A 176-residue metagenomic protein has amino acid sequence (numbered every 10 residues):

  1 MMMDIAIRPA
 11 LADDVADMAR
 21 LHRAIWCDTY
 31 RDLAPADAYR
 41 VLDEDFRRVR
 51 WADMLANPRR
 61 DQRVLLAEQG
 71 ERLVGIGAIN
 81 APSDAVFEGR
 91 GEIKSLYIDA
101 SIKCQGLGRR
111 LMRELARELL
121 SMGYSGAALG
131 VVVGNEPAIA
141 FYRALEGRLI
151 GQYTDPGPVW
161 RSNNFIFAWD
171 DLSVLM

Functional and structural regions predicted by a protein language model:
M1-M2: Short, Lys/Arg-enriched N-terminal segments with co-localized hydrophobic residues within the first ~10-30 amino acids
I5, P9-D13, A19-S101, M112-E114 (+4 more regions): Acetyl-CoA-dependent GNAT
D14, G106: Conserved G/P- and acidic residue-centered "switch" motifs that form tight phosphate/ATP-binding loops in soluble
G89-R90, S125, V132-I139, A144-M176: C-terminal "cap" of GNAT-fold acetyltransferases
D99-S101, Q105, V133-G134: Active-site acidic-Proline motif in GNAT/NAT acetyltransferases
